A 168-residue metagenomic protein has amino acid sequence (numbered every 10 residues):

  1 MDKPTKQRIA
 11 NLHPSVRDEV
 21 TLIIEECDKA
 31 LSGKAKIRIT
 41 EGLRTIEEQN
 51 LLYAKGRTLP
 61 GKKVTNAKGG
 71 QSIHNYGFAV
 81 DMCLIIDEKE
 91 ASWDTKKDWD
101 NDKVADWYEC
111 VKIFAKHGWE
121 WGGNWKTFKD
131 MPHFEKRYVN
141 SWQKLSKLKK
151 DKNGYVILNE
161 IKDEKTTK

Functional and structural regions predicted by a protein language model:
M1-S141, L145-S146, Y155-I161: Cell-envelope/glycan interface and biosynthesis
K3, T166-K168: Viral virion structural and adsorption modules
